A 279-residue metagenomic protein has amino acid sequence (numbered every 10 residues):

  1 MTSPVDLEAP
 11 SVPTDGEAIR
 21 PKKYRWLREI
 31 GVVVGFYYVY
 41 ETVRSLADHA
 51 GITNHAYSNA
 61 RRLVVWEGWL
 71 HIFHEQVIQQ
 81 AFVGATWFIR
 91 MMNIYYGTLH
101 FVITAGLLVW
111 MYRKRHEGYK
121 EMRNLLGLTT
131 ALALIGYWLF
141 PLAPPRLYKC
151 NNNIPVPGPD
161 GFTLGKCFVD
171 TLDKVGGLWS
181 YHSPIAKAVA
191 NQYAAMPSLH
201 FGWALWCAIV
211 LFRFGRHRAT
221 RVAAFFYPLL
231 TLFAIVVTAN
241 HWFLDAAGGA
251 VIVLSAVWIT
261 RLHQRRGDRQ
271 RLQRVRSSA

Functional and structural regions predicted by a protein language model:
T2-P10, D15-V102: N-terminal transmembrane-helix/juxtamembrane module of multi-pass inner/ER membrane proteins
Y38-T42, T130-W138, F226-A239: Aromatic-anchored segments of alpha-helical transmembrane domains
H100, H200, D245: Short, conserved phosphate/pyrophosphate- and ester-handling motifs at nucleotide-, phospho-/glycolipid
H100, T104-F140, R146-D160: Interfacial segments of alpha-helical transmembrane regions
A105-Y112, F201-A223, V251-T260: Membrane-interfacial alpha-helical segments at the cytosolic side of multi-pass membrane proteins
L139-F214: Membrane-interfacial catalytic/cofactor-binding modules of polytopic membrane enzymes
P141-N151, N191-M196, L230-A256: Interfacial helix-loop-helix junctions of multi-pass membrane proteins
I259-A279: Membrane-proximal cytoplasmic C-terminal regulatory module of class A 7TM GPCRs
